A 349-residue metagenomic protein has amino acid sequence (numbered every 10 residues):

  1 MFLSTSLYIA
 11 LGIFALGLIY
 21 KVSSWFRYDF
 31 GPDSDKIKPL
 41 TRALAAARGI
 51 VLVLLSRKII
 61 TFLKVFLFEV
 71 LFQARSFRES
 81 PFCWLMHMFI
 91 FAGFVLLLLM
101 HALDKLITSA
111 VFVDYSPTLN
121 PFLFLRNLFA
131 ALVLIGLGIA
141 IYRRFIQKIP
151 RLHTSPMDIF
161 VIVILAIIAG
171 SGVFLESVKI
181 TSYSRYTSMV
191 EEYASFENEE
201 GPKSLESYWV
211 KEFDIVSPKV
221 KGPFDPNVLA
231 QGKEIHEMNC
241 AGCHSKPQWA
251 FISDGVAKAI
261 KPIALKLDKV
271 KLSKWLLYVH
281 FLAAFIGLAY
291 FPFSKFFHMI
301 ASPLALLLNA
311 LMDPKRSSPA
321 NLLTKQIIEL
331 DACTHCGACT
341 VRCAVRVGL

Functional and structural regions predicted by a protein language model:
M1-T324, T340: Membrane-embedded alpha-helical bundles of multi-pass integral membrane proteins
A332-L349: Structured cytosolic domains appended to multi-pass membrane proteins
